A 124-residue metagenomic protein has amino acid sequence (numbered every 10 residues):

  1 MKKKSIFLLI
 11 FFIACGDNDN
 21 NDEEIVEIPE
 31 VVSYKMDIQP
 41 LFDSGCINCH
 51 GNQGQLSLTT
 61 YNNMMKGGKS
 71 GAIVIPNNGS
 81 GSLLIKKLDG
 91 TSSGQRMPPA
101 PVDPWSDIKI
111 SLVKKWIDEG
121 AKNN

Functional and structural regions predicted by a protein language model:
M1-I13: Sec-dependent bacterial lipoprotein signal peptides
C15-N124: Aromatic- and Gly/Pro-enriched helix-to-coil junctions and flexible linker segments
